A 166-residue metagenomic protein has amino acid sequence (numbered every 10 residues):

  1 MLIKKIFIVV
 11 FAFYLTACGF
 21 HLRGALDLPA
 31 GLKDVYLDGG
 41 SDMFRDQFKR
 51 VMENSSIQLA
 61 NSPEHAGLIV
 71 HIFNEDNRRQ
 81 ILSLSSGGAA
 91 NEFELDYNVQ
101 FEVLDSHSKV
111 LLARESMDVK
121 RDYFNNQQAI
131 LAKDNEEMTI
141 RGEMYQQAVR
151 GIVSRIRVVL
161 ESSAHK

Functional and structural regions predicted by a protein language model:
M1-F7: Bacterial N-terminal signal peptides that target proteins for export
Y14-A17: C-terminal motif of bacterial Sec signal peptides marking the signal peptidase cleavage site
G19-H21: Bacterial signal peptide processing site
R23-L26: Acidic, polar-rich low-complexity tracts and alpha-helical solenoid repeat scaffolds
G31-D76: N-terminal segment of the mature soluble domain
G39, M52-S56, V103, H107 (+1 more regions): Sec/Tat-exported extracytoplasmic proteins
H71-S116, D122-M138: Surface-exposed short loop/turn segments
L131-K166: C-terminal/domain-edge helix-coil "capping" segments
